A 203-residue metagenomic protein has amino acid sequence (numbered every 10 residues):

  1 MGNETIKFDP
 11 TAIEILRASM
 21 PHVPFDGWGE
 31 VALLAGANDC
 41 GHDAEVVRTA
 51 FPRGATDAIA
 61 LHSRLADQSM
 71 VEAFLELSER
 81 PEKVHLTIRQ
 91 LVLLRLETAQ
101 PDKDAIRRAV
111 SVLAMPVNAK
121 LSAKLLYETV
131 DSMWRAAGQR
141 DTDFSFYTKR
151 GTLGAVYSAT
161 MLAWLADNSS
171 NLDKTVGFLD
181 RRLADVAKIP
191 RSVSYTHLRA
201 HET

Functional and structural regions predicted by a protein language model:
G2-E45, R53-A60, R64: Short, amphipathic alpha-helix enriched in basic
A73-R108: Hydrophobic alpha-helical connector segments
T98-K120, K124: Amphipathic alpha-helical segments used for helix-helix packing
V117-Q139, Y147-G154, S158: Amphipathic alpha-helical packing segments from all-alpha helical-bundle domains
R140-F144, A163-K174: Inter-helical turn/loop segments and adjacent helix faces that build the functional surface of alpha-helical bundle
F146-L165, G177-D185: Hydrophobic alpha-helical segments that form the core of small-molecule binding pockets and/or dimer interfaces
T196-T203: Conserved small/polar residues in nucleotide/adenosyl-binding loops
